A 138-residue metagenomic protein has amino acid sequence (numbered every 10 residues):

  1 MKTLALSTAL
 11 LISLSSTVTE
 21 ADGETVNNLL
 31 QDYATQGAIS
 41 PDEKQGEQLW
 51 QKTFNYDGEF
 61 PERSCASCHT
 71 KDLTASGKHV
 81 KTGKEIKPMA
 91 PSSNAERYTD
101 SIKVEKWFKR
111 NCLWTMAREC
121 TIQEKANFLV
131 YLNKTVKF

Functional and structural regions predicted by a protein language model:
M1-A9: Sec-dependent signal peptide recognition, specifically the positively charged N-region followed immediately by
S13-V18: N-terminal signal peptide c-region/cleavage motif recognized by signal peptidases
D22-G58: Electrostatic cytochrome c docking/interface patches
Y56-R63, E119-E124: Surface-exposed patches in mature extracellular/periplasmic domains of secreted proteins
E62-L73, F128: The canonical Cys-X-X-Cys-His
G77-K84: Short cysteine/histidine-rich zinc-coordinating motifs and their immediately flanking basic loops
I86-I102: Short microdomains enriched in Cys/His and/or Lys/Arg
E105-F138: C-terminal capping alpha-helices of c-type cytochrome domains
